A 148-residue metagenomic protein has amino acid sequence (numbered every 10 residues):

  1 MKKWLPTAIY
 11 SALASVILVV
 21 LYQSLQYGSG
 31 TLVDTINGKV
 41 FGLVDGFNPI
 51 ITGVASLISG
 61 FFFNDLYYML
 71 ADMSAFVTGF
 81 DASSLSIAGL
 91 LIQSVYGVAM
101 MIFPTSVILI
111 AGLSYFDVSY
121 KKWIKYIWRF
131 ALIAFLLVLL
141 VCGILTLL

Functional and structural regions predicted by a protein language model:
M1-T31, P49, G53, L57-I58 (+1 more regions): Core transmembrane alpha-helical segments of multi-pass membrane transporters/permeases
K3-A8, L43-F47, L91-V98, T105 (+1 more regions): Loop-to-transmembrane-helix entry motif
W4-Y10, T35-V54, F80-G89, L147: Membrane-interfacial loop-to-helix junctions in multi-pass transporters
V16-G28, S84-L90, V138-L147: Hydrophobic alpha-helical transmembrane segments in multi-pass integral membrane proteins
V19, F41-S83, G97: Hydrophobic alpha-helical transmembrane segments of multi-pass integral membrane proteins, predominantly secondary
D34-I36, Y67-F80, S106-V118: Re-entrant/interfacial helical elements at transmembrane boundaries that shape and gate the permeation pathway
G53-L57, A75-F76, G89-M100, Y115 (+1 more regions): Transmembrane helix-bundle signature of multi-pass membrane transporters/permeases
M101-L148: Juxtamembrane and boundary regions of transmembrane helices in multi-pass small-molecule transporters and channels
